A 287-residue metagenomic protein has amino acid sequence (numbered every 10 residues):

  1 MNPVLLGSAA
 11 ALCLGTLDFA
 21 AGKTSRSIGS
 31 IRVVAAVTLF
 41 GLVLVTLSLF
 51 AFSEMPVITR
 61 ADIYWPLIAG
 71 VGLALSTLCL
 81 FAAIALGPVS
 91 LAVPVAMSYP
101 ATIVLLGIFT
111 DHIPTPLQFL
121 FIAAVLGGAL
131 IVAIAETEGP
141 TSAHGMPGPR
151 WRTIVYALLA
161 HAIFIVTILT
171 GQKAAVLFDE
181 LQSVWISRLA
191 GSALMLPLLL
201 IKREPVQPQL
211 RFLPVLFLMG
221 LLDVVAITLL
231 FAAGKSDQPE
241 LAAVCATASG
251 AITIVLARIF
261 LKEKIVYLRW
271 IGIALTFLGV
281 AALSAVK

Functional and structural regions predicted by a protein language model:
M1-L12, A20-A21, R26-I31, A36-L67 (+6 more regions): Membrane-interface interhelical linkers
M1-L14, P56-L73, P114-G127, F178-A193 (+1 more regions): Structural signature of hydrophobic alpha-helical transmembrane segments
G7, I31-A35, P66, V93-A96 (+7 more regions): Hydrophobic/aromatic positions within or immediately flanking transmembrane alpha-helices of multi-pass small-molecule
L14-G15, A69-T77, H161-I165, G191 (+2 more regions): Transmembrane alpha-helical core positions of polytopic small-molecule transporters
F40-V43, L105-L106, L117-E136, L268-K287: Hydrophobic transmembrane alpha-helices of multi-pass small-molecule transport proteins
F40-V45, V95-F109, A190-P197, A226-L230 (+2 more regions): Alpha-helical transmembrane segments of compact multi-pass small-molecule transporters, enriched in specific families
V45-M55, I103-Q118, H161-F178, L222-E240 (+1 more regions): Hydrophobic alpha-helical transmembrane segments in multi-pass integral membrane proteins
L80, A101-L120, L130, L198-R203 (+1 more regions): C-terminal transmembrane-helix exit sites in multi-pass transporters
